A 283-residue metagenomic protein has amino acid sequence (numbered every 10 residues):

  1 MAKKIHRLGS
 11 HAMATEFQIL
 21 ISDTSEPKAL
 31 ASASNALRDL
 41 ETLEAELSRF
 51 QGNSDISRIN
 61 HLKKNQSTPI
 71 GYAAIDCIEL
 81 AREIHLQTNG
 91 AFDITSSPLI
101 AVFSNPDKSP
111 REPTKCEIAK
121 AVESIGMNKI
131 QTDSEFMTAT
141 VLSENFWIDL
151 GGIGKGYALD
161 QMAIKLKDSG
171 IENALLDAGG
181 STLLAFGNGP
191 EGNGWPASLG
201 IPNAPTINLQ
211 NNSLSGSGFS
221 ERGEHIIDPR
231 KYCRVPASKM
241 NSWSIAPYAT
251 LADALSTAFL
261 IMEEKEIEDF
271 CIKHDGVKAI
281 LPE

Functional and structural regions predicted by a protein language model:
M1-E283: Mature catalytic core of soluble alpha/beta enzymes
